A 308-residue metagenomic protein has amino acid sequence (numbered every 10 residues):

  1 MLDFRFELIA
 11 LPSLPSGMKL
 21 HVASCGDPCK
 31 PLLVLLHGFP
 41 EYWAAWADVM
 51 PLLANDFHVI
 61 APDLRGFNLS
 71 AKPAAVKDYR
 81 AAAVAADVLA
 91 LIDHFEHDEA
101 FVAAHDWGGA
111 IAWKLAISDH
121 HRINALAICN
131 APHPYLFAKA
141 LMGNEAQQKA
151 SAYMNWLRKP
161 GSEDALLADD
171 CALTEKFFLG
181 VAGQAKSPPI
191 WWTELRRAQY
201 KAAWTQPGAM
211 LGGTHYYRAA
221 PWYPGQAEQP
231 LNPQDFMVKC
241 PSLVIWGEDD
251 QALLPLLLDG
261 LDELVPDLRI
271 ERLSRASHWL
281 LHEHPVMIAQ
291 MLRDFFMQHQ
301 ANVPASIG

Functional and structural regions predicted by a protein language model:
M1-A10, L20, C25, I60 (+4 more regions): Flexible "cap/lid" subdomain of the alpha/beta-hydrolase fold that forms the substrate-access gate
L14-G17: Glycine-centered tight beta-turn/hairpin loop motif at sheet-sheet or coil-to-beta transitions
S24-A71: Conserved HGGG/HGGXW glycine-rich cap/lid loop of the alpha/beta-hydrolase fold
P31, A44, A252-L253, E283: Residues that form or flank phosphate/diphosphate-binding pockets in enzymes that use nucleotide phosphates
P40, A82, V286: Conserved phosphate-coordination/catalytic loops
Y42-W43, A110, A276-S277: A short, glycine- and basic residue-enriched loop/turn that sits immediately adjacent to a domain's principal
L268-G308: Catalytic active-site module of serine/aspartate enzymes centered on a nucleophile-bearing elbow/loop
